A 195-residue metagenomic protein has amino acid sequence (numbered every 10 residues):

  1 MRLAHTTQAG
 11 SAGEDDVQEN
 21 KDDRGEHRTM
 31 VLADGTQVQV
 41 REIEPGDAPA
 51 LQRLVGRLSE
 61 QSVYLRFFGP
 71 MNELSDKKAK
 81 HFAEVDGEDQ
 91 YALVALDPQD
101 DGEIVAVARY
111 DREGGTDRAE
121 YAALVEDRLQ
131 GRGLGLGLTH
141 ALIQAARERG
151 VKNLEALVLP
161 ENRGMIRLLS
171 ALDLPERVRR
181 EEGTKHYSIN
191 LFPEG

Functional and structural regions predicted by a protein language model:
M1-G195: Long, contiguous binding/interaction regions
